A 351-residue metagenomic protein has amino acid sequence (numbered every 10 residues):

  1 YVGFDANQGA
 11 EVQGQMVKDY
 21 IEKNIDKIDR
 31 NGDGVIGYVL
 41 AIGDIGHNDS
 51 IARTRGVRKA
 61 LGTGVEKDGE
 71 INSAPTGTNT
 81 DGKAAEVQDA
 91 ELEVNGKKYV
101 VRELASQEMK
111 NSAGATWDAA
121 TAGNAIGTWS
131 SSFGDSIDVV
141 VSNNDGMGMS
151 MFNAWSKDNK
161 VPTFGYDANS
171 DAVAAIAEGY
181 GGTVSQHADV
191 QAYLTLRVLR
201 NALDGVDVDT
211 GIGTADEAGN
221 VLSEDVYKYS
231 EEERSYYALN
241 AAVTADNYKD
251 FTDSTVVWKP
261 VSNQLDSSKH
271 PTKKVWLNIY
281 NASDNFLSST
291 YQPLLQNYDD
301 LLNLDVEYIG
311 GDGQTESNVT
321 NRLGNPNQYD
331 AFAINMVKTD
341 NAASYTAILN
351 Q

Functional and structural regions predicted by a protein language model:
Y1-Q351: A residue-level marker of the well-folded mature domains of exported/periplasmic proteins
